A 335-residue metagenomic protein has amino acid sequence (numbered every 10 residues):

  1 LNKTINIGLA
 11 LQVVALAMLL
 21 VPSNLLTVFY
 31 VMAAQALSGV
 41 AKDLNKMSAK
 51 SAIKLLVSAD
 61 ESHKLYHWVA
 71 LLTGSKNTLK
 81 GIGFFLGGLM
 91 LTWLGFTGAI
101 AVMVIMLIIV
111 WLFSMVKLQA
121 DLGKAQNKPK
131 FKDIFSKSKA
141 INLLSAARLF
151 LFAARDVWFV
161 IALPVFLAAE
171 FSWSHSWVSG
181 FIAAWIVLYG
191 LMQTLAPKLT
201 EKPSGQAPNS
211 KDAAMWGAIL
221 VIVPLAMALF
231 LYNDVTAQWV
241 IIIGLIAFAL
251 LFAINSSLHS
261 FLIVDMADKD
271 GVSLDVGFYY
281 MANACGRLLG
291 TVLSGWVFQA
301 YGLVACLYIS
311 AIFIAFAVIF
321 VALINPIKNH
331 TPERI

Functional and structural regions predicted by a protein language model:
L1-N2, L91, M192-S210, F298: Helix-to-loop junctions at the C-terminal end of transmembrane segments in multipass secondary transporters
A10-L25, A218-V235: C-terminal ends and interior cores of transmembrane alpha-helices in multi-pass membrane transporters/permeases
A15, L26-N45, Q238-N255: Hydrophobic core of transmembrane alpha-helices in multi-pass small-molecule transporters, especially MFS/SLC-type
A34-K76: Cytoplasmic helix-loop-helix junction between adjacent transmembrane helices in 12-TM secondary transporters
G98-M115, A305-L323: Symmetry-related core transmembrane helices of the 12-TM Major Facilitator Superfamily/SLC fold
M115-A154, A169: Juxtamembrane intracellular "pre-TM" segments in multi-pass secondary transporters
I161-V178: Short amphipathic helix-loop junctions that connect adjacent transmembrane helices in Major Facilitator Superfamily/SLC
G180-S204, L220-V223: Transmembrane alpha-helices of Major Facilitator/SLC transporters
